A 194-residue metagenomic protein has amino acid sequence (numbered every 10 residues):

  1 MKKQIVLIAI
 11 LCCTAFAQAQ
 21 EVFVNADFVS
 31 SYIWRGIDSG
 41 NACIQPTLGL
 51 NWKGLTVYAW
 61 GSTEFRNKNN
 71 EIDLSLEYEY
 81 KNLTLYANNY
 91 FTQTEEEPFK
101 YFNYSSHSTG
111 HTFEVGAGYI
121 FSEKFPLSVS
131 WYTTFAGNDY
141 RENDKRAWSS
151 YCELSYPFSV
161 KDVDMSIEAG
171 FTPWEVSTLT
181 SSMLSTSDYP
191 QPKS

Functional and structural regions predicted by a protein language model:
M1-E21: Cleavable N-terminal export/targeting peptides
A19-S30, L50, Y78: Transmembrane beta-strand segments of Gram-negative outer membrane beta-barrel proteins
Q20, G40-I44, K68-I72, E79 (+3 more regions): Residues that define the transmembrane beta-barrel architecture of outer-membrane proteins
V24-Y32, G54-F65, T84-Q93, E97-F102 (+2 more regions): Transmembrane beta-strand segments that form the barrel wall of outer-membrane beta-barrel proteins
I33-I44, S62-T63: Surface-exposed strand-loop-strand hairpins of Gram-negative outer-membrane beta-barrel proteins
T47-G49, S75-E77, E114-G118, E153-P157: Outer-membrane beta-barrel architecture
L48, W52-E77: Glycine/small-residue-rich interface belts in oligomeric ring/scaffold proteins and their assembly partners
G54, F65, I120-P126, S130-S194: Outer-membrane beta-barrel transmembrane domain signature
